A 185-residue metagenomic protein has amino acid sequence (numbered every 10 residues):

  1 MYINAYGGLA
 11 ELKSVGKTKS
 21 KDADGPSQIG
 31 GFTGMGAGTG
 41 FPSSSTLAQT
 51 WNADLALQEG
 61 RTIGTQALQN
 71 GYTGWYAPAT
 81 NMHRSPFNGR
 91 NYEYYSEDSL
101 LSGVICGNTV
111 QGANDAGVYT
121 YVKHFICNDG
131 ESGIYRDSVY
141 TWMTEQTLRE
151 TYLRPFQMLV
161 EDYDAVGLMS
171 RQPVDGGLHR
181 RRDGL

Functional and structural regions predicted by a protein language model:
M1-L185: Glycoside hydrolase catalytic-domain context in secreted enzymes
